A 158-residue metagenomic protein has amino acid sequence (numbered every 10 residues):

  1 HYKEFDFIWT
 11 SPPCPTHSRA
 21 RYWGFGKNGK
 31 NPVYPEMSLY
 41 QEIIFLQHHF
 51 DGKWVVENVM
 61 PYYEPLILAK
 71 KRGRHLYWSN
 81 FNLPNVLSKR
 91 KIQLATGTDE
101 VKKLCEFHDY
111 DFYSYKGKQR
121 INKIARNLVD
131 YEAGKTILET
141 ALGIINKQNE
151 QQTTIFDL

Functional and structural regions predicted by a protein language model:
H1-I8, C14-L158: Class I S-adenosyl-L-methionine
